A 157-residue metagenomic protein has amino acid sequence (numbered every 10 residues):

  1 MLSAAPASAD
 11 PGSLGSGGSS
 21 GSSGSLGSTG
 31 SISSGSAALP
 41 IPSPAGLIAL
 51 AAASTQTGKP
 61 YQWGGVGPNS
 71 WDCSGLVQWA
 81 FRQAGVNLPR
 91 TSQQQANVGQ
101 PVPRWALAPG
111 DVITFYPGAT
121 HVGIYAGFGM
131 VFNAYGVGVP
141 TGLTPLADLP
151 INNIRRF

Functional and structural regions predicted by a protein language model:
M1-P60, Q83, W105, L149-F157: Intrinsically disordered, low-complexity, Pro/Ser/Thr/Asn/Gly/Ala-rich spacer/linker segments adjacent to signal
G17, T29, G64-V66, S74 (+6 more regions): Surface-exposed loop/turn and secondary-structure junction residues enriched for glycine/proline
L39, K59-P109: Catalytic cysteine-centered active-site loop
T55, A80, Y125: Conserved catalytic core of Hanks-type protein kinase domains
S70, Y125, I154: Short aromatic/basic micro-patch
V86-T144: ...with weaker cross-activation on analogous glycine-rich loops/strands in unrelated enzymes
